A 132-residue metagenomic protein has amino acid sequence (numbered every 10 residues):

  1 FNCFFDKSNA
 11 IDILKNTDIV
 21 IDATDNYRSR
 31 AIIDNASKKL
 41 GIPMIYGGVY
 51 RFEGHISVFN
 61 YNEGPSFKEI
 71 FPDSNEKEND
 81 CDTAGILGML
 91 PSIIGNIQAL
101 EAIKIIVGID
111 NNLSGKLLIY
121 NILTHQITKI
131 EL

Functional and structural regions predicted by a protein language model:
F1-A10: Conserved SAM/SAH-binding loop
N9-I19, A23-L132: Glycine-rich phosphate/adenylate-binding loop
